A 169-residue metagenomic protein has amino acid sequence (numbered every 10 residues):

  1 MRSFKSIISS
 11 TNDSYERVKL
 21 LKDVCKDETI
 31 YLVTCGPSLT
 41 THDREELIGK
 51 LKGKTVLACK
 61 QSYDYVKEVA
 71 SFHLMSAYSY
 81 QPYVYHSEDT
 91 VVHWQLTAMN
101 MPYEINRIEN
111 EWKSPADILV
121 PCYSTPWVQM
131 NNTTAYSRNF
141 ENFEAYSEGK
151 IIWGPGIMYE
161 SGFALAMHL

Functional and structural regions predicted by a protein language model:
M1-E16: Membrane-proximal basic amphipathic "stem/tether" segments
S10, I48-T55, Q61-M167: Acidic/Gly/His-enriched mid-domain segments of enzyme catalytic cores or analogous surface patches that mediate
S14-K19, V33, P37, T133-R138: A broad, low-specificity signal for short, low-complexity segments enriched in glycine/proline and polar/charged
V18-L21, A164: Generic recognition of flexible, low-complexity loop/linker segments
L21-K22, D27: Metallocofactor- and cofactor-centric catalytic cores in central/energy metabolism, strongly enriched
T29-G36, T55-C59: Short, hydrophobic/glycine-enriched beta-strand segments
L39-D43, Y65: Short N-terminal binding/cap micro-motifs at the start of the first secondary-structure element
